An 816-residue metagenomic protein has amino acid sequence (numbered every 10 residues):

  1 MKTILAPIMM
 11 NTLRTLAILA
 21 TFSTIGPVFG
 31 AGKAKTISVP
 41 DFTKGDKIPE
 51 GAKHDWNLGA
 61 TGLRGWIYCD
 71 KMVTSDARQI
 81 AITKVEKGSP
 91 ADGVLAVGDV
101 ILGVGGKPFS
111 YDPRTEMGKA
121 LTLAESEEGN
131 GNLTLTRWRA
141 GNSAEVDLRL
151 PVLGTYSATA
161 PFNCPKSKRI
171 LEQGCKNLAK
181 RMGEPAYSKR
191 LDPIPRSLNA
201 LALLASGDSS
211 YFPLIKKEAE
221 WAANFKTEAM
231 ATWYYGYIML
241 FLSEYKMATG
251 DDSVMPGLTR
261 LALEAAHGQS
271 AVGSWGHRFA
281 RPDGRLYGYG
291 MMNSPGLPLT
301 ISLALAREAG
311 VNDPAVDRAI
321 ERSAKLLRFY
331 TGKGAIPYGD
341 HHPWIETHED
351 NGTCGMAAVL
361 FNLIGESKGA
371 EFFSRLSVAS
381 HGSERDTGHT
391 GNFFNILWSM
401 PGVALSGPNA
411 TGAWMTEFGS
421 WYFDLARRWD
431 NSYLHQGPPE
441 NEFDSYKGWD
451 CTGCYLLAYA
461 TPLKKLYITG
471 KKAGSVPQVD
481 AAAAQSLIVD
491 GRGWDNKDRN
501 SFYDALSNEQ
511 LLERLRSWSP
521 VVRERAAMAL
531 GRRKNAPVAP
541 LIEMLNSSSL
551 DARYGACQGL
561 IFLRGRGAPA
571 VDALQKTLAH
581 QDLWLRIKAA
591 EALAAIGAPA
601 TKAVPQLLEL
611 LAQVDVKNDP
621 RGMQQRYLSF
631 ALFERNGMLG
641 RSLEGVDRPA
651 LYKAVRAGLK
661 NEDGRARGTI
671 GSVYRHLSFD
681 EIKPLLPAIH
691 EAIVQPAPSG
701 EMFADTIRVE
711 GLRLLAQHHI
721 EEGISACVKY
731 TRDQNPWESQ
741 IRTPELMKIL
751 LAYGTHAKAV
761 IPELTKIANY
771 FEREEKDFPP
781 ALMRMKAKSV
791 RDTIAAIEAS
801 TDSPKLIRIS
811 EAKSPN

Functional and structural regions predicted by a protein language model:
A31-E86, E145-Y156: PDZ/PDZ-like peptide-tail recognition elements
T36-P49, D112, T134-N177: C-terminal, low-ordered peptide segments at domain boundaries
E86-V100: PDZ/PDZ-like domain micro-motif
G103-T136: PDZ domains, with a preference for the canonical peptide-binding region formed by the helix
I170-A186, P213-A229, P256-W275, R318-I336 (+9 more regions): Long, well-ordered core segments of solenoidal/helical folds
L171-C175, F212-A219, A262, D504-L515 (+8 more regions): Amphipathic alpha-helical scaffolding segments comprising HEAT/armadillo-like alpha-solenoid repeats
S197-A205, V359-L360, L405, G491-Y503 (+9 more regions): Structural detector for internal amphipathic alpha-helices that build alpha-solenoid repeat scaffolds
G369-R375, G402-L405, N409-E513, K788-N816: Terminal, non-catalytic domain-edge segments
